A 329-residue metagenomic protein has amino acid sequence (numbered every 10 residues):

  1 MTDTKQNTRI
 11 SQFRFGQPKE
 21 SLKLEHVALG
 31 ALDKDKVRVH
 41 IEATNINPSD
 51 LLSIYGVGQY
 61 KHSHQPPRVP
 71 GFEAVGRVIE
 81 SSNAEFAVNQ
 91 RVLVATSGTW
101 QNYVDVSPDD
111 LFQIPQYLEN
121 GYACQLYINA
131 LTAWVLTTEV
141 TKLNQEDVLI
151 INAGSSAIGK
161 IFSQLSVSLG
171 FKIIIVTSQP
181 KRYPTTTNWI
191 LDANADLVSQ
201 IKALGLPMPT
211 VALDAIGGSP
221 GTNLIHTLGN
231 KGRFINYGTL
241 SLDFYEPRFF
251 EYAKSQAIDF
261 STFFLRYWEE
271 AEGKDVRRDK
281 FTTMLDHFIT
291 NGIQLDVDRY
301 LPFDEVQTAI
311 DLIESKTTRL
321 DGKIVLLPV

Functional and structural regions predicted by a protein language model:
T2-K5, H40, A271-V329: C-terminal hydrophobic helical "lid"/dimerization subdomain of Rossmann-like NAD(P)H-dependent oxidoreductases
A28-N45, V57-G98: Glycine-rich beta-strand-centered segment in the early N-terminal region that forms part of a ligand/cofactor-binding
F72-E73, R91-A153: NAD(P)H dinucleotide-binding glycine-rich loop of Rossmann-like/cofactor-binding domains, especially the beta1-alpha1
E85-F86, L143, L228: Short, well-ordered loop/turn sites that connect or cap secondary structure elements
Y127-N194: Mid-domain Rossmann-like dinucleotide-binding core that forms the NAD(H)/NADP(H) cofactor-binding site
V176-P180, A215, G238, F264: N-terminal Rossmann-fold cofactor-binding loop
D196-P207: Short amphipathic alpha-helix with an adjacent loop that forms part of the alpha/beta core around
S219-T290, P328-V329: Glycine-rich phosphate-binding loop and adjacent beta-alpha segment of Rossmann(oid) nucleotide-cofactor-binding
